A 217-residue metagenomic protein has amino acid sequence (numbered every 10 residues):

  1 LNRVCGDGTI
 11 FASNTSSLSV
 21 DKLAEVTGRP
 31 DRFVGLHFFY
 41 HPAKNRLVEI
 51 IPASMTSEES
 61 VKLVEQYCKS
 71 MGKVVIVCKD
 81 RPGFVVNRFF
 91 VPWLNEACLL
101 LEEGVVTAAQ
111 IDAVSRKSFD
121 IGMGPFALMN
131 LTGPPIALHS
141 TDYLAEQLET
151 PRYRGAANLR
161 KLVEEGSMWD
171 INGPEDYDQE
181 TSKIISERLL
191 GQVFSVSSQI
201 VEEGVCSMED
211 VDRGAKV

Functional and structural regions predicted by a protein language model:
L1-V217: N-terminal glycine-rich phosphate-binding loop for ADP-containing cofactors
